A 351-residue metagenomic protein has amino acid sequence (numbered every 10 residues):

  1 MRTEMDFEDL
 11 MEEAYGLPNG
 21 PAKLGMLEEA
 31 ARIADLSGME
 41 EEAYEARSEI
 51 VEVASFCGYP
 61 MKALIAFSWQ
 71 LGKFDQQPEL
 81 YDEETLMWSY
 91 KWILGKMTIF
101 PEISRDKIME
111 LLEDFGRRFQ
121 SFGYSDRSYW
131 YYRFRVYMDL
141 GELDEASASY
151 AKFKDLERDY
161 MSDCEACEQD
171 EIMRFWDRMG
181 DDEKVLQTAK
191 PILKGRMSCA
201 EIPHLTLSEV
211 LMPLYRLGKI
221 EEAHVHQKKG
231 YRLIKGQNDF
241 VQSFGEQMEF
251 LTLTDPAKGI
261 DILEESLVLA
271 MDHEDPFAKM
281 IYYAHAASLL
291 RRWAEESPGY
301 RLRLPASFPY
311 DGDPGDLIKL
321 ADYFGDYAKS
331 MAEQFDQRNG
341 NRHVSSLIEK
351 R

Functional and structural regions predicted by a protein language model:
R2-M11, K23-L24, E42-E45, L86-W92 (+5 more regions): Generic helix N-cap/helix-start motif at coil->alpha-helix transitions
E8-G16, E29-R32, E41-Y59, T85-T98 (+2 more regions): Non-membrane alpha-helical segments in proteins
G16, A31-E40, L71-L80, D114-Y124 (+4 more regions): Solenoid-like repeat scaffolds
L17-E29, G58-G72, F100-D114, M138-K152 (+3 more regions): Helix-turn-helix repeat elements of alpha-solenoid scaffolds
S55-F56, P60-I65, W69-M138: Extended ligand-binding groove/face enriched in aromatic
K184-V185, S208-V225, Y231-D261, L269 (+1 more regions): Long, repeat-rich segments with strong aromatic
A270-R351: C-terminal non-catalytic interaction modules
